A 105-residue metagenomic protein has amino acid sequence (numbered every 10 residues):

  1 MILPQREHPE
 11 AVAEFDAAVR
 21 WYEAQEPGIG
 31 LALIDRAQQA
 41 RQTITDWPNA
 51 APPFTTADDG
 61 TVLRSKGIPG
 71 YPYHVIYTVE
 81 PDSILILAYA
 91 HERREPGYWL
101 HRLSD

Functional and structural regions predicted by a protein language model:
M1-S65, S83, G97-D105: Basic, Lys/Arg-enriched alpha-helical interface segments
I68-D105: Enriched for short, Lys/Arg-rich terminal
